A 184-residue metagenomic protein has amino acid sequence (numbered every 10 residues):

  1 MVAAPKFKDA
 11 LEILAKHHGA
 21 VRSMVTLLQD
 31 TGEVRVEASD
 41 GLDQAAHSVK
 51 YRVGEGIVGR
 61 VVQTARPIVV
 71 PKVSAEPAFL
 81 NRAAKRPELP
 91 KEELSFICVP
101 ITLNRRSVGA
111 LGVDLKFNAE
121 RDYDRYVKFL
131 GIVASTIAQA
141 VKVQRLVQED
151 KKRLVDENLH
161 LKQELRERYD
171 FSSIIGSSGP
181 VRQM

Functional and structural regions predicted by a protein language model:
A3-A4, K162-M184: AAA+ ATPase active-site-proximal loops
A3-V21, V25, I57, M184: Amphipathic alpha-helical coiled-coil segments that mediate homodimerization and allosteric signal transmission
E12-A15, M24-V49, A75: GAF sensory/regulatory domain recognition with acknowledged cross-activation on helical regulatory dimers
G41-L42, A110-R121: Short beta-strand-to-loop transition segments that serve as allosteric relay/switch motifs in sensory/regulatory domains
Q44, P71-S95: Signal-transducing coupling segments at domain and membrane junctions
Q44-I68: Acidic/proline- and glycine-rich, intrinsically disordered low-complexity segments that serve as regulatory linkers
L94-T102: A short, aliphatic-rich beta-strand micro-motif
L103, R121-Q139: Amphipathic alpha-helical "output/dimerization" segments
